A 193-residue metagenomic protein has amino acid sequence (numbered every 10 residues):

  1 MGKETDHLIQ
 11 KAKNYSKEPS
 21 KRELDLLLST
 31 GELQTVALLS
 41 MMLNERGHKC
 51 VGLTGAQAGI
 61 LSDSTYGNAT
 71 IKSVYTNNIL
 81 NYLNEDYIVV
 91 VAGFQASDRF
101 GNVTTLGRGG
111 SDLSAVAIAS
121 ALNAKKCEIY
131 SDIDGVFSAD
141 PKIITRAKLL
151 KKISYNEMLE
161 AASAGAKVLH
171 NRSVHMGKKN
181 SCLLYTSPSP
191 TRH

Functional and structural regions predicted by a protein language model:
M1-V174: Nucleotide/pyrophosphate-binding catalytic subdomain
Y185-H193: Single conserved hydrophobic/aromatic residue that forms the stacking wall/gate of nucleotide- or nucleobase-binding
